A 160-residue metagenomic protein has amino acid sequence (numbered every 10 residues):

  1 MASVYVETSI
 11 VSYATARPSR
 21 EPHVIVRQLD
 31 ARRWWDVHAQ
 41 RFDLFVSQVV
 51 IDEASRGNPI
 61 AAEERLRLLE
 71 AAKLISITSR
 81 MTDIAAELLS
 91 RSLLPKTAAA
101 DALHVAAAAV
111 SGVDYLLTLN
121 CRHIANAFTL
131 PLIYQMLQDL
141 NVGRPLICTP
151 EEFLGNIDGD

Functional and structural regions predicted by a protein language model:
M1-V46, S55-L66, S90-K96, L130-I133 (+2 more regions): Short, well-structured N-terminal submotif of metal-dependent ribonuclease cores
S9, A14, V49, R122 (+1 more regions): Anionic group-transfer/hydrolysis microenvironments
V11, V50-E53, M81-D83: Short, catalytically relevant binding-site loops at active-site mouths
A71-L132, E151-L154: Active-site neighborhoods of divalent-metal-dependent phosphate/nucleic-acid chemistry enzymes
M136: Basic, low-complexity intrinsically disordered segments
L140-L154: Short, flexible loop segments at boundaries between secondary-structure elements
